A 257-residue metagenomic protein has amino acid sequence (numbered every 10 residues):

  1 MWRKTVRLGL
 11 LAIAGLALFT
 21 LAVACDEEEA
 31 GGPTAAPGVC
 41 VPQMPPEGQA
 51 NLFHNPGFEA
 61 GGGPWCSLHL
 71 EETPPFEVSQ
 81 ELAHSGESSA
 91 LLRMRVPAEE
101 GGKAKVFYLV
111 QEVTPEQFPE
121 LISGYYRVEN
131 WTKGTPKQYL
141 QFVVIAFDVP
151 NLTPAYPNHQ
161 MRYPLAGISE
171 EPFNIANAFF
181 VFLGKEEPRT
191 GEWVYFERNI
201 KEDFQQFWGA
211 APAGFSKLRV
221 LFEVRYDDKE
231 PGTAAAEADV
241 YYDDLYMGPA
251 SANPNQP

Functional and structural regions predicted by a protein language model:
M1-A12: Bacterial N-terminal signal peptides that target proteins for export
L21-A24: C-terminal motif of bacterial Sec signal peptides marking the signal peptidase cleavage site
E27-E72, Q256-P257: Extracellular carbohydrate-recognition regions
F58, F107-F147, E197-I200, D244-L245: Extra-cytoplasmic beta-strand recognition segments
F58, G124, Q141-V143, T190-A236: Extracellular beta-strand ligand-recognition surfaces/modules
F58-M94: Extracellular glycan-recognition surfaces and repeat-rich motifs
L92-Q117, L121, F173-L183: Secreted extracellular polysaccharide-interacting domains
V128-R189, Y241: Extracellular ligand-binding interfaces
